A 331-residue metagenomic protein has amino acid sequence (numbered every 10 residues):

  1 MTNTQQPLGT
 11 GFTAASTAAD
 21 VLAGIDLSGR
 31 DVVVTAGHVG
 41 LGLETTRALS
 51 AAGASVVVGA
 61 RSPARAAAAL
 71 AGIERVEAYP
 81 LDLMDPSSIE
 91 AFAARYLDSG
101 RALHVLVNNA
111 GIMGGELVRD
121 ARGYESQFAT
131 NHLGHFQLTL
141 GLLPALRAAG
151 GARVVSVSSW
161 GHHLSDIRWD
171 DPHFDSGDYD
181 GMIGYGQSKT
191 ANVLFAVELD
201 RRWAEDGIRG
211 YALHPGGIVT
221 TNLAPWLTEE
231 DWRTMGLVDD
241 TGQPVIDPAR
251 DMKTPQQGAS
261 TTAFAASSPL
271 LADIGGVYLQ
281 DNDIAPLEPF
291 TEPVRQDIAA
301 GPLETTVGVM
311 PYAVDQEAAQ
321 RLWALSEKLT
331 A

Functional and structural regions predicted by a protein language model:
M1-P80, P86, E90-A91, R95 (+6 more regions): NAD(P)H-dependent oxidoreductase Rossmann-fold/reductase module
V33, H104-V107, F128, V155: N-terminal Rossmann-like NAD(P) cofactor-binding module of classical short-chain dehydrogenase/reductase
A36, A110, N131: Glycine-rich, N-terminal phosphate-binding loop of Rossmann-like dinucleotide-binding domains
N109-G115: Conserved NAD(P)H cofactor-binding loop of Rossmann-fold oxidoreductase domains
E116-T130, G177-Y179: Short alpha-helical oligomerization interface
L117, F128-T139, V155, S188: Short alpha-helix in the Rossmann-fold core of NAD(P)-dependent oxidoreductases
T130-G150, D166, D200-R201: Amphipathic alpha-helical dimer-interface segment in Rossmann-like NAD(P)H-dependent oxidoreductases
